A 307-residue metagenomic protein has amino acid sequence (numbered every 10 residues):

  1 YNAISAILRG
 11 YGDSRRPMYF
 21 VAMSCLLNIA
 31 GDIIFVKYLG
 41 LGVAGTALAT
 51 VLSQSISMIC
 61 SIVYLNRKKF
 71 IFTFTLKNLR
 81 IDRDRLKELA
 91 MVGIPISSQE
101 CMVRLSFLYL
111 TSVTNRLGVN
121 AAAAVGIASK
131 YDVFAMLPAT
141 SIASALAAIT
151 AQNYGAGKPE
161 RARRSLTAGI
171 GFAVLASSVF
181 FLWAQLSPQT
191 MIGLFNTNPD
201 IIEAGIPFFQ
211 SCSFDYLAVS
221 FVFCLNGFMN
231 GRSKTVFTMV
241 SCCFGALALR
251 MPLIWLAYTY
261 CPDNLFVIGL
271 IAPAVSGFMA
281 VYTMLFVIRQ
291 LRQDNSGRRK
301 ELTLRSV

Functional and structural regions predicted by a protein language model:
Y1-P17, A124-L182, L186-P188, V219-S241: Small-residue-rich hydrophobic transmembrane alpha-helices
Y1-R9, P17-C25, T46-I59, T140-A143 (+3 more regions): Short runs within selected transmembrane alpha-helices of multi-pass transporters and secretion channels
A3-I7, L26-I34, I62, L108 (+6 more regions): Alpha-helical transmembrane segments of multipass membrane proteins
S14-R16, G42-V43, N120-A121, T235-V236 (+1 more regions): Membrane-helix interface segments
S24, S53-S57, S61, L65 (+1 more regions): Transmembrane helical elements of multi-pass membrane transporters/channels
S24-C25, M58, I96-R104, L108 (+5 more regions): Hydrophobic alpha-helical transmembrane segments in multi-pass membrane proteins
L27-A30, Y38-I94, T150-D215, A257-V307: Short alpha-helical transmembrane segments in multi-pass integral membrane proteins
I34-L41, C101-S129, F134, Q152-N153 (+2 more regions): Helix-terminus/linker motif at the lipid-water interface of multi-pass membrane proteins
